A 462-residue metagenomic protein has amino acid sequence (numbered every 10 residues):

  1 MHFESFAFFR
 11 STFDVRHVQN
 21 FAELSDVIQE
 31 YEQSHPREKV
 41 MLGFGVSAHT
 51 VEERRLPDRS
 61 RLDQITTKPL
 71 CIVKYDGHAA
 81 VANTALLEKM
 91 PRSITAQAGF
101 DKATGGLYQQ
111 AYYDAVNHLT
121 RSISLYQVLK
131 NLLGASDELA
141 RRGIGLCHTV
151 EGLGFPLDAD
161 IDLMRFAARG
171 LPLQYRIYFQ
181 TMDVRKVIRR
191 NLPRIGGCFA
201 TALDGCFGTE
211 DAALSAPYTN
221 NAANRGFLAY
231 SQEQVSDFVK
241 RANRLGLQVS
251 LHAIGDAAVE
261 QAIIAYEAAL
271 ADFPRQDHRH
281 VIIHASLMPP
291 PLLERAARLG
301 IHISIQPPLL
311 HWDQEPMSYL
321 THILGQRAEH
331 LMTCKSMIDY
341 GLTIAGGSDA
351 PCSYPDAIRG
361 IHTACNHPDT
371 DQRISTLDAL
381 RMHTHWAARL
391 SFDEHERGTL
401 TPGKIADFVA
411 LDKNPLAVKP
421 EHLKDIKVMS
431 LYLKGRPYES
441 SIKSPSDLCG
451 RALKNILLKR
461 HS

Functional and structural regions predicted by a protein language model:
M1-L171, I177-M182, G208-A258, A271 (+5 more regions): Divalent metal-binding segments
S25, Q33-H35, P415-E421, Y432 (+1 more regions): N-terminal metal-binding scaffold of metallo-dependent hydrolase/deaminase domains
K130, K240-S250, A257-H280, A285 (+4 more regions): His/Asp/Glu-enriched, well-ordered alpha-helical/loop segment that forms or immediately abuts the divalent-metal
C147-H148, Y175-Q180, I195-L203, V249-L251 (+3 more regions): Hydrophobic faces of well-ordered beta-strands that scaffold small-molecule active sites in alpha/beta enzyme cores
I161-C198, M288-E294, R298: Extended hydrophobic/aromatic segments used for targeting, binding, or gating
V428-S444: Short peripheral tails and domain-boundary helices/loops at the edges of structured domains
S440-K459: Glycine- and charge-enriched low-complexity intrinsically disordered segments
